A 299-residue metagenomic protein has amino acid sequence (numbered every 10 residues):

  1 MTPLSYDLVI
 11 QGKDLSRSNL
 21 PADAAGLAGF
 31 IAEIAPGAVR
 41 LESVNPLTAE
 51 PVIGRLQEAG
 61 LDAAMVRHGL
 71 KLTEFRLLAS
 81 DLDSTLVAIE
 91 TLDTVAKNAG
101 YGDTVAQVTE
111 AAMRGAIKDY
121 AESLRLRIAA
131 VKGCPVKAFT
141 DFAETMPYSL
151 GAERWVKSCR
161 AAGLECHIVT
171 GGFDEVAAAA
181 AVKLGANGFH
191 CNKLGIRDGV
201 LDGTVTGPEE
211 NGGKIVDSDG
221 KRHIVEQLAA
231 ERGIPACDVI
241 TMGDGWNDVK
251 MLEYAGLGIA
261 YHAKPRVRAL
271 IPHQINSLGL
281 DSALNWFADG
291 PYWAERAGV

Functional and structural regions predicted by a protein language model:
M1-S80, V299: Non-catalytic pre-domain segments flanking phosphatase-related domains
D14-R17, K71, V87, K132-A138 (+2 more regions): General structural signal for secondary-structure boundaries
P21-D23, L77-A79, D93, Y101-G102 (+7 more regions): Surface-exposed beta-strand edges and their flanking turn/coil or helix-capping segments
A28-E42, D62-E74, L82-D198, L278: Alpha-helical substrate-recognition element adjacent to the catalytic core
V52-G54, E58-L61, V66-H68, L92-D93 (+8 more regions): Mixed-charge, polar/low-complexity N-terminal
M65-H68, L78, R125-I128, I240 (+2 more regions): N-proximal short alpha-helices
F142-V299: C-terminal cap/substrate-recognition subdomain and adjoining C-terminal extension of metal-dependent phosphatase-like
